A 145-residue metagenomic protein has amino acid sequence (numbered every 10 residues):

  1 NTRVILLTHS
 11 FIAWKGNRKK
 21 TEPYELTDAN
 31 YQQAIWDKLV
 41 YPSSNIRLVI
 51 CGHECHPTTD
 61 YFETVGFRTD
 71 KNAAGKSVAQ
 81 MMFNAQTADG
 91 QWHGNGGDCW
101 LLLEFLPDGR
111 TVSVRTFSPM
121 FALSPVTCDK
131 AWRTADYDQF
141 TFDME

Functional and structural regions predicted by a protein language model:
N1-R47: Active-site-proximal segments of metal-dependent phosphoesterases and phosphodiesterases across multiple
I5-L7, I50, A79-M81: Structural detector of well-ordered beta-strand residues that form the stable sheet scaffold of enzyme domains
L6, H53, L103: Divalent metal-coordination and catalytic microenvironments
H9-F11, G52-E54, N84-Q86: Active-site metal-binding loops of divalent metal-dependent hydrolases
I46-P57: Metal-dependent active-site segment of extracytoplasmic phospho-/sulfohydrolases and closely related
P57-E145: Binuclear metal-dependent phosphoesterase catalytic core
